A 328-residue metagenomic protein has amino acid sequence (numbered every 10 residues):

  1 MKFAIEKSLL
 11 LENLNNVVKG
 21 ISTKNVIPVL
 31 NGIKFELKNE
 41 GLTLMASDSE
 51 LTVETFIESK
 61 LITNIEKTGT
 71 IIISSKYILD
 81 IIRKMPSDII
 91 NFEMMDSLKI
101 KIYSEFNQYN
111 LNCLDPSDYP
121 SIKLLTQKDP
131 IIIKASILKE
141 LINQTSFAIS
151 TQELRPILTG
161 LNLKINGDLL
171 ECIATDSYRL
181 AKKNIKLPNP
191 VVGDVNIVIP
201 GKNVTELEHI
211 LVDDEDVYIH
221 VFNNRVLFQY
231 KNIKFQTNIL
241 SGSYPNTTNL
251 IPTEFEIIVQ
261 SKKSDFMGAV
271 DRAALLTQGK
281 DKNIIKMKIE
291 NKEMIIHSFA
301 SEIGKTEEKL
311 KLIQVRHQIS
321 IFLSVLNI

Functional and structural regions predicted by a protein language model:
M1-I328: Structural preference for solvent-exposed beta-strand-turn elements and adjacent flexible terminal/loop segments within
